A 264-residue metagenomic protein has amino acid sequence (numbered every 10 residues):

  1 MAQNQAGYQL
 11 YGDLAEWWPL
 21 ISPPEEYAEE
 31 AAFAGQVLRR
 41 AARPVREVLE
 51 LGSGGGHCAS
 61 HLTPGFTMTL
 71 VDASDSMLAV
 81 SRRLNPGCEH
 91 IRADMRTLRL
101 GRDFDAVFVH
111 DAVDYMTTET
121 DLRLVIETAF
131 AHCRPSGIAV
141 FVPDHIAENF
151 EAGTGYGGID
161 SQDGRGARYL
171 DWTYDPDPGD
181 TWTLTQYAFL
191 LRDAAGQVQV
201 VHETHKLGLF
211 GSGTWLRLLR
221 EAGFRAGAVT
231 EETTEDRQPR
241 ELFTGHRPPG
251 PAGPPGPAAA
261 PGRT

Functional and structural regions predicted by a protein language model:
M1-R46: Conserved class I S-adenosyl-L-methionine
L49, G54-L98: Class I SAM-dependent methyltransferase SAM/SAH-binding core
R99-V107: A short acidic, Gly/Pro-enriched loop at the edge of an enzyme's catalytic core that lines a small-molecule cofactor
V109-A112: A short beta-strand submotif of the Rossmann-like class I SAM-dependent methyltransferase core that lines
Y115-M116: A short His-aromatic
R123-P135: A short glycine-rich, Lys/Arg-flanked "PGG" loop and its adjoining helix->strand segment in the class I
V140-T214: SAM-dependent methyltransferase
K206-T264: C-terminal lobe and adjacent flexible extensions of AdoMet/dcAdoMet transferase-like proteins
